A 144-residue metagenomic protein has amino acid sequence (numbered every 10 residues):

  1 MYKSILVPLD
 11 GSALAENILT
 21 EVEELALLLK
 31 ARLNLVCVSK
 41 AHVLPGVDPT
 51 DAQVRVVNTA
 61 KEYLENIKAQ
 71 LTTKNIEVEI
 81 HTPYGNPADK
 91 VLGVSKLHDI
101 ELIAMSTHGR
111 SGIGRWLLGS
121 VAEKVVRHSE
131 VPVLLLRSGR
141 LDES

Functional and structural regions predicted by a protein language model:
M1-D48, L141: Small/aliphatic-rich secondary-structure junction motif
A13, H42, L71-T73, K96 (+2 more regions): Extended intrinsically disordered, low-complexity coil regions enriched in Ser, Thr, Gly, Ala and often Pro
E21, R55-I67, K90: Short, solvent-exposed amphipathic alpha-helices that sit in or adjacent to ligand/effector-binding or catalytic
E24, V94-S144: Gly/Ser-rich helix-loop-strand patches that form or flank binding pockets for ribonucleotide-derived cofactors
L29-R32, I76, I100, V131: Short glycine/serine/threonine/alanine-rich loop segments
V36, E79-P83, L134: General small-molecule cofactor/ligand-binding pocket signal
P49-R55: Short glycine-enriched, charge-decorated loop/helix-capping segments at active-site entrances that position
A69-I103, R140-S144: Structural beta-alpha unit
